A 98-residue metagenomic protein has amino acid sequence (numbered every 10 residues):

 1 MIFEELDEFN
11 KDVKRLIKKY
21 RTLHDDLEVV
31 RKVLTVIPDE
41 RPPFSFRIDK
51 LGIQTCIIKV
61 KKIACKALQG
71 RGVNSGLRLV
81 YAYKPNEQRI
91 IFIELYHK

Functional and structural regions predicted by a protein language model:
M1-V73, N86-E87, H97: Basic, Lys/Arg-enriched alpha-helical interface segments
G76-L95: Short, hydrophobic/aromatic-rich beta-strand segments within well-structured domains
